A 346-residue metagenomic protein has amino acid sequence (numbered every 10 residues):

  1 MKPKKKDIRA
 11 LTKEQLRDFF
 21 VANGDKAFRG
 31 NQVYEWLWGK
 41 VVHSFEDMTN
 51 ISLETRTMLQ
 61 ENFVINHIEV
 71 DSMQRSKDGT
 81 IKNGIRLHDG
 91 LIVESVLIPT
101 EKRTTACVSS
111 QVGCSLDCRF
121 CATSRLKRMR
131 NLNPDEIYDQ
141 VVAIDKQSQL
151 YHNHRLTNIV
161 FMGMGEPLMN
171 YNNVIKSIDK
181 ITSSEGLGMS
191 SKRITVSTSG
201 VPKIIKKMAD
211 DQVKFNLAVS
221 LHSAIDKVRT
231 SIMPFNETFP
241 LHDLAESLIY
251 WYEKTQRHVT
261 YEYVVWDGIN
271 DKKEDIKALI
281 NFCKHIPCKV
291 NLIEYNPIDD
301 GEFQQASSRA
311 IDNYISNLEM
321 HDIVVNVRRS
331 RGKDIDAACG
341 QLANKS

Functional and structural regions predicted by a protein language model:
M1-I92, P99, I249-R257, V265-S346: Auxiliary Fe-S-binding modules of radical SAM enzymes
K13, S115, V201-K203, I225-D226 (+1 more regions): Alpha-helix N-cap/helix-start and coil->helix boundary motif
S76, S109-S110, S197, S220: Short linear Ser/Thr-Pro motifs
I81, V93, T104-V108, L116 (+1 more regions): Generic beta-strand structural signal
L97-I98, N173: Residue-level structural signal for beta-strand termini and adjacent loop
P99-V142: Canonical Radical SAM [4Fe-4S] cluster-binding loop centered on the CxxxCxxC motif and its immediate flanking residues
D145-H321: Conserved AdoMet/S-adenosylmethionine-binding subsite of the radical SAM
